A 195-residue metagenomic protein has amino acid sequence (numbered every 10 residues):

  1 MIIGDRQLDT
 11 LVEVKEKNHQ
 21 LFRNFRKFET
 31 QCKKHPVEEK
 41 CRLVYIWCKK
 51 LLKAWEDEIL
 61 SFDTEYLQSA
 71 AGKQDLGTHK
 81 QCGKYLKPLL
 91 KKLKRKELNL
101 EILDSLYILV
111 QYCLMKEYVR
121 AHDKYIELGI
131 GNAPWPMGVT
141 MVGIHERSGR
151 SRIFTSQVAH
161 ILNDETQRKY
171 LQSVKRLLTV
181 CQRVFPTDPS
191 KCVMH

Functional and structural regions predicted by a protein language model:
M1-L90: Acidic, serine/threonine- and proline-rich intrinsically disordered low-complexity regions
D63-A133: Long, positively charged binding patches that form subdomain-scale interaction surfaces for polyanionic ligands
L103-H195: Predominantly eukaryotic Lys/Arg-rich, low-complexity intrinsically disordered regions that act as assembly/targeting
